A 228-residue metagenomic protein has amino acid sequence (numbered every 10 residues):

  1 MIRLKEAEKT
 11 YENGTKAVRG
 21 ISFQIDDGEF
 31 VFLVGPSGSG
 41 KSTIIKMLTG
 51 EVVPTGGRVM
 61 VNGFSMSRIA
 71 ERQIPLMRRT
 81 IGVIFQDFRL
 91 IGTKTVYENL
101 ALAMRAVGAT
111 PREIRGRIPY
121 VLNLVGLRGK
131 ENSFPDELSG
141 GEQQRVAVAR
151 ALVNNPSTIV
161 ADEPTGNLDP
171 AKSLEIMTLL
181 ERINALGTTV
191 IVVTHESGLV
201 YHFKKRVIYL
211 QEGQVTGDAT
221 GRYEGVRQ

Functional and structural regions predicted by a protein language model:
T49: Helix-to-loop junction immediately C-terminal to a conserved catalytic motif
G57-S65: Conserved ABC transporter NBD signature motif
K94-A101: Short coil-to-helix segment of the ABC ATPase nucleotide-binding domain corresponding to the Q-loop/switch region
F134-L138, E142-Q144: Conserved ABC ATPase signature
V153-S157: A short, proline-enriched helix->beta-strand linker immediately N-terminal to the Walker B motif in ABC-type P-loop
I159-D162: Catalytic Walker B motif of ABC-type/P-loop ATPase nucleotide-binding domains
